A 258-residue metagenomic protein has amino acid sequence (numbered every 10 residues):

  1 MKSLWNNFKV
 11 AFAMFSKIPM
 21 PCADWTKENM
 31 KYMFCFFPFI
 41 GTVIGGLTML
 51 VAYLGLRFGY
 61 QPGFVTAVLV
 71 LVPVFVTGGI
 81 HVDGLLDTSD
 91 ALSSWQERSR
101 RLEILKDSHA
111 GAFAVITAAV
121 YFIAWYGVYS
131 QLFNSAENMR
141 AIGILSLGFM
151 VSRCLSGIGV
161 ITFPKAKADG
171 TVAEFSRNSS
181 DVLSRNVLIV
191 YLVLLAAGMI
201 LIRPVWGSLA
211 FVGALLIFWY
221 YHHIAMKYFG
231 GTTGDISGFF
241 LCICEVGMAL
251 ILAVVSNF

Functional and structural regions predicted by a protein language model:
M1-T26, P164: Membrane-proximal soluble regions of multi-pass membrane proteins
C22, R57-Q61, N134-A136, I161-D169 (+3 more regions): Transmembrane helix-loop junctions in multipass membrane proteins, especially transporters and channels
M30-G46, A91-S135, I144-L145, V182-M199 (+1 more regions): Multi-pass membrane catalytic core of lipid/isoprenoid biosynthesis enzymes
C35-S89, I142-G148, W206-K227: Membrane-embedded alpha-helical segments that form the functional core of polytopic membrane enzymes, especially those
L47, V51-G55, V72, V76 (+8 more regions): Alpha-helical membrane-inserting segments
V72-A110, H222-C244: Acidic (Asp/Glu-rich) catalytic motifs at the cytosolic membrane interface
F75, G79, L105, V120-I161 (+1 more regions): Selected alpha-helical membrane-embedding segments in polytopic membrane proteins
C154-I189, Y228-F229: Solvent-exposed interhelical
